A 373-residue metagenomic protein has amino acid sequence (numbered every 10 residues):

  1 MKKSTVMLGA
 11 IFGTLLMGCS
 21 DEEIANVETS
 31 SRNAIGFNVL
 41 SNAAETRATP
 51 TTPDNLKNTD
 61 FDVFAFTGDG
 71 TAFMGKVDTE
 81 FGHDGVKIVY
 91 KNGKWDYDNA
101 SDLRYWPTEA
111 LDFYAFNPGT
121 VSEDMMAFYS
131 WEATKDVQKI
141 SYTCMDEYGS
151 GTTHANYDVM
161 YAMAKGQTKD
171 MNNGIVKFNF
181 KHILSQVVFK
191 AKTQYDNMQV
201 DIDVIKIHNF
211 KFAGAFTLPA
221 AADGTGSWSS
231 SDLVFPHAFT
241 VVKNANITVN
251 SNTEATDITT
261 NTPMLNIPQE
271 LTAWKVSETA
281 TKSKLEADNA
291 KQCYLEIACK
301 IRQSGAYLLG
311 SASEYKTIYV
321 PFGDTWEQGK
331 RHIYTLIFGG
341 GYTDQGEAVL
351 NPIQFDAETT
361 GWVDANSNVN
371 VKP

Functional and structural regions predicted by a protein language model:
M1-S4: Positively charged n-region of N-terminal signal peptides that target proteins for export
V6-G13: Sec-dependent N-terminal signal peptides
L15-G18: C-terminal motif of bacterial Sec signal peptides marking the signal peptidase cleavage site
E23-F212, A238-M264, E270, E296-A298 (+1 more regions): Short, low-hydrophobicity acidic/polar segments
F189, K243-F322: Extended serine/threonine-enriched, polar tracts that run as long, contiguous segments within proteins
F210-A221: Short aromatic-acidic-glycine turn motif
D223, L233-A238: Extended, low-hydrophobicity segments enriched in charged/polar residues
T256, N289-P373: Exposed, polar/acidic Ser/Thr-rich sequence context and nearby capping/turn residues that mark flexible linkers
